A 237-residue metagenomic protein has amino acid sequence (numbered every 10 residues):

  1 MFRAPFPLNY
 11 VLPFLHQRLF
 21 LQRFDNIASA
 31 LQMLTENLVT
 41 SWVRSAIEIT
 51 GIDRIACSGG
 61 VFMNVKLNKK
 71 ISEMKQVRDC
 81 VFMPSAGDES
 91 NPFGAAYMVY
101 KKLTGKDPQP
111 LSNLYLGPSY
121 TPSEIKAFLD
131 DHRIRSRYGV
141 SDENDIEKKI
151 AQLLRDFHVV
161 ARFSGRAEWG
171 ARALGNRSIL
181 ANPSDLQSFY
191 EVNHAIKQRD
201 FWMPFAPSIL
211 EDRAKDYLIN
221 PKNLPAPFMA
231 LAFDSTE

Functional and structural regions predicted by a protein language model:
M1-R18, Q22, R44, D53-R54 (+2 more regions): Flexible beta->alpha loop and helix N-cap segments adjacent to enzyme active/binding sites
L8, F20, N26-Q32, E36: Conserved acidic
S29-I55: Phosphate/ATP-binding catalytic cores across multiple sugar-kinase/actin-like superfamilies, primarily ASKHA
G60: Active-site glycine-centered loops adjacent to acidic/histidine catalytic or metal-binding residues that shape
